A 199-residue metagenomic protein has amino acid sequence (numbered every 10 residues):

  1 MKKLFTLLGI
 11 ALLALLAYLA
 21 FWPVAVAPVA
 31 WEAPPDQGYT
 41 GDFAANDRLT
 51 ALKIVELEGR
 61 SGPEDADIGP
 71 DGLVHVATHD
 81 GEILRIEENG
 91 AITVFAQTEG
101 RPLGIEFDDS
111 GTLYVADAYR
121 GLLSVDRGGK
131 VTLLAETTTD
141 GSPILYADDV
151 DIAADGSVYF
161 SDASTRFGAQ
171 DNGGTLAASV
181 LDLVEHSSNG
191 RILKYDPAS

Functional and structural regions predicted by a protein language model:
M1-S199: Sequence-structural signature of mature extracellular/luminal beta-sheet repeat domains, prominently beta-propellers
